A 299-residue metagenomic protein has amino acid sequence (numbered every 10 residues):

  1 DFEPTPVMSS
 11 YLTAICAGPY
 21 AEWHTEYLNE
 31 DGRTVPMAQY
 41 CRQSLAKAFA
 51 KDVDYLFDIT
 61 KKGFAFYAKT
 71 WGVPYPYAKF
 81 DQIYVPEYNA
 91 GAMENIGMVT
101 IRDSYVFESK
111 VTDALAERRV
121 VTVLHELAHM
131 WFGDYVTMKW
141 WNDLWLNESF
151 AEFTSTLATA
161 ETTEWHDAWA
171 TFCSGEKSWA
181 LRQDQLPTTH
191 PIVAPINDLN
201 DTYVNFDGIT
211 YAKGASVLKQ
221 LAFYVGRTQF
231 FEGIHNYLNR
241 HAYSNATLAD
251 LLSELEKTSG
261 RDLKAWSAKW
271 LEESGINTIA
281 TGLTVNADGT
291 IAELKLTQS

Functional and structural regions predicted by a protein language model:
D1-V35: Structured beta-strand-rich cores of soluble
F2, D31-T297: Hydrophobic alpha-helical and helix-loop surface patches within well-folded domains that function as non-catalytic
